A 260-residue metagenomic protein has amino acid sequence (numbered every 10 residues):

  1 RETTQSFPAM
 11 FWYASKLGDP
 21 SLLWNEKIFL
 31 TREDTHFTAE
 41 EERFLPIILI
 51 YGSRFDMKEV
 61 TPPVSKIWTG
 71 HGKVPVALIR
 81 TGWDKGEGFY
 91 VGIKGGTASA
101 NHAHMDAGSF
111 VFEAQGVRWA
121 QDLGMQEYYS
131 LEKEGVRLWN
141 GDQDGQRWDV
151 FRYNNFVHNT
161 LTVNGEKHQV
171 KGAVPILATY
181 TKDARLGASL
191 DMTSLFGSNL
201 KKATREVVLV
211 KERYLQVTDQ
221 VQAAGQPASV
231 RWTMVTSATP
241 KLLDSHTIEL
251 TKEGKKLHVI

Functional and structural regions predicted by a protein language model:
R1-W119, T181-R185, S189-D191: Carbohydrate-active enzyme catalytic cores, enriched for enzymes that act on polyanionic acidic polysaccharides
D19, D56, G124-Q126, D244: Alpha-helix initiation/capping motif
S21-E42, S130-I260: CBM-like, beta-strand-rich accessory domains located in the C-terminal region of large, secreted polysaccharide-active
K85, S99, E127, Q169 (+1 more regions): Glycine-rich nucleotide phosphate-binding loop and flanking beta-alpha elements of Rossmann-like dinucleotide-binding
Q115, L123, N164: Short glycine-rich loop/turn motifs that provide flexible caps or phosphate-binding loops at active sites
A120-L123, Y128-E132: Cytochrome P450 core scaffold surrounding the K-helix E-X-X-R motif and the conserved "meander" helix-loop region
